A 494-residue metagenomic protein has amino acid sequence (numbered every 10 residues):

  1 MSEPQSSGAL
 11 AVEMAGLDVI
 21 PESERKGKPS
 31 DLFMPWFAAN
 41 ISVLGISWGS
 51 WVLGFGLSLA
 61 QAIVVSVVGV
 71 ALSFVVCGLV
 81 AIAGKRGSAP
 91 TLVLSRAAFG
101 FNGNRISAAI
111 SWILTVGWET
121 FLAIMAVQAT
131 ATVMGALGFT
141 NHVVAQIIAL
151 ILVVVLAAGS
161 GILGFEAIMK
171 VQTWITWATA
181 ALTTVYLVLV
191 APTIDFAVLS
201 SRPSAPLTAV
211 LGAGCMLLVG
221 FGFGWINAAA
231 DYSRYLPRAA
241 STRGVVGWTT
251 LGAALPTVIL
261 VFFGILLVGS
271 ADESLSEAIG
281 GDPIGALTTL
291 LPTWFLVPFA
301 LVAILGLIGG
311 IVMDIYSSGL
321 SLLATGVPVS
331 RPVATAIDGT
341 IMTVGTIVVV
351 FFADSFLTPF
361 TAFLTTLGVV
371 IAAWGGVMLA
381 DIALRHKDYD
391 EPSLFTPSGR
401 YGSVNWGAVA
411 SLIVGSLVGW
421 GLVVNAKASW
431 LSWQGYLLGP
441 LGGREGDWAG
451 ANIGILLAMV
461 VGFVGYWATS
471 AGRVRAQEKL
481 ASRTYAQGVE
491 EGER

Functional and structural regions predicted by a protein language model:
M1-L59, L182, A209-M216, R234-G244 (+1 more regions): Membrane-interface "cap" regions at the ends of multi-pass membrane proteins
R25-P29, L163-T176, N227-I259, S274-G285 (+3 more regions): Hydrophobic, small-residue-rich membrane helices and short re-entrant helix-turn-helix hairpins that build
P29-I46, L187-T193, P203-L267, L290-I315 (+2 more regions): Hydrophobic, membrane-embedded alpha-helices of multi-pass small-molecule transporters
I41-G45, V68-V76, S111-L122, L156 (+5 more regions): Selective recognition of specific alpha-helical transmembrane segments in multi-pass small-molecule
G54-F55, I82, A98, I106 (+8 more regions): Membrane-water interface regions at transmembrane-helix termini and the short interhelical loops of multi-pass membrane
A108, A136-I162, W177-V188, C215-A229 (+3 more regions): Transmembrane alpha-helical segments of multi-pass small-molecule transport proteins
I148-V190, G247-T249, F360-A372: Membrane-interface loop-to-helix entry segments
A178, G375-V464, R483: C-terminal membrane-solvent junction of multi-pass transporters and transport-like membrane proteins
